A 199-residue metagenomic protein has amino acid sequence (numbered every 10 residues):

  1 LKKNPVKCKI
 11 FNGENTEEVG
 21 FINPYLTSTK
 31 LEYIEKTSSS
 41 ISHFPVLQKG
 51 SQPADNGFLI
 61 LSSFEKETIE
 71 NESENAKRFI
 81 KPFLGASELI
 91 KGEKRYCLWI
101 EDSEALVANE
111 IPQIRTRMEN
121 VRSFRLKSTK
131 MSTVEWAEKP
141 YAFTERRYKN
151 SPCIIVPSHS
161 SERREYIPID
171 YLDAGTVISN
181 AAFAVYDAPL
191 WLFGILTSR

Functional and structural regions predicted by a protein language model:
L1-V6: Conserved beta strand-loop-helix elements of the APE1-like EEP
K7-R199: Polybasic, glycine- and aromatic-enriched phosphate-binding surface used to engage nucleic acids
